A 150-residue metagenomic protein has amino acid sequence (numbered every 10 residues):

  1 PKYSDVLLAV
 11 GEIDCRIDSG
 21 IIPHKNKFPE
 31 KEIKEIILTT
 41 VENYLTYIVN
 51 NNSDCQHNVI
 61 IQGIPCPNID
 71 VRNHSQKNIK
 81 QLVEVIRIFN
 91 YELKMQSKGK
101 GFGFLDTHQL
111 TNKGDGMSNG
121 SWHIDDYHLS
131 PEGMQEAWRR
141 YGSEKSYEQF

Functional and structural regions predicted by a protein language model:
P1-P131: Alpha-helical cap/lid subdomain in secreted, periplasmic, or secretory-pathway luminal O-acyl-processing enzymes
S121-H128, E132-F150: Conserved catalytic region of serine esterases and O-acyltransferases that act on ester linkages in lipids
